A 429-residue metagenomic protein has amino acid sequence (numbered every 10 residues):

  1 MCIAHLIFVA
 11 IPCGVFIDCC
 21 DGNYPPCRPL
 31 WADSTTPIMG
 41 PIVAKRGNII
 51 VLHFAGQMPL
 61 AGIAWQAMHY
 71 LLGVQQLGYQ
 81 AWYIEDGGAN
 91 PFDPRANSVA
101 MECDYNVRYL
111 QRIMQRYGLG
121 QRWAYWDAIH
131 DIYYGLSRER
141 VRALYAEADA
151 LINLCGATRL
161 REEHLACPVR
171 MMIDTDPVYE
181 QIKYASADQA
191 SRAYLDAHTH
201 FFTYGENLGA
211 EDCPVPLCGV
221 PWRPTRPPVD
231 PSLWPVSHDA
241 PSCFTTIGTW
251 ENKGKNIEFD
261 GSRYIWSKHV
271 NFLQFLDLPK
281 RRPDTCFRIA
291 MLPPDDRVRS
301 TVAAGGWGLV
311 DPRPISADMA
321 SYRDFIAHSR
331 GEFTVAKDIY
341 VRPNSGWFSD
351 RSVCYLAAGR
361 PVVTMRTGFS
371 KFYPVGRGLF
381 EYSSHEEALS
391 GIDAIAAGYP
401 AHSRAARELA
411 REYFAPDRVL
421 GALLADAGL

Functional and structural regions predicted by a protein language model:
C2, C13, C19-C20, C27: Cysteine-centered motifs
L6, Y24-P25: Short hydrophobic targeting helices and cationic amphipathic motifs that mediate membrane/organellar targeting
I50-L77, W82-D212, S316-S321, F325 (+1 more regions): Extended catalytic core of nucleotide-activated donor transferases of GT-like folds
H53-G56, A61-A64, M68-H69, Q75-L77 (+5 more regions): Catalytic binding pocket for nucleotide-activated donors in carbohydrate/polymer assembly enzymes
Y79-W82, R170, F244, T285-F287 (+1 more regions): Hydrophobic anchor at the start of a short beta-strand that flanks the dinucleotide cofactor-binding loop
C155-L160, E206-L208, L292-R297, R366-F369: Short, polar loop motifs at secondary-structure junctions
G209-G331, I339: Conserved catalytic-core segment of nucleotide-activated headgroup transferases in glycan assembly
